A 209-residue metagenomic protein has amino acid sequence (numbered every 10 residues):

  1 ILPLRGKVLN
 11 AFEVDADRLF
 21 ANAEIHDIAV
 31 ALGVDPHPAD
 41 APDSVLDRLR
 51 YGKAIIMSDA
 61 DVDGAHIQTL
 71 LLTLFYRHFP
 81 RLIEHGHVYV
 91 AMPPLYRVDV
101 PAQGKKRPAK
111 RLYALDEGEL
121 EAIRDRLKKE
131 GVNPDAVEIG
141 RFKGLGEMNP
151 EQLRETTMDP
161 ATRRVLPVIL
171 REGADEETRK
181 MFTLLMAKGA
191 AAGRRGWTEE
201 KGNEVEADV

Functional and structural regions predicted by a protein language model:
I1-V209: Conserved phosphate-chemistry cores used by DNA topoisomerases
